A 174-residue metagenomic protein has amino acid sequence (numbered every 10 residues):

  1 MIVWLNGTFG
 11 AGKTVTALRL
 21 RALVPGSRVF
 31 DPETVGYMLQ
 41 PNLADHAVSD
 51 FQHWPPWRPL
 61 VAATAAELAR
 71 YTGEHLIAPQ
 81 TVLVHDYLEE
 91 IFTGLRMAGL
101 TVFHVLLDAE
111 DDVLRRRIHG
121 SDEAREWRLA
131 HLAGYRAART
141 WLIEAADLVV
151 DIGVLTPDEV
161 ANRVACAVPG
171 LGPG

Functional and structural regions predicted by a protein language model:
L5: Hydrophobic anchor at the beta1->P-loop junction of P-loop NTPases
F9: The conserved Walker
G12: Conserved glycine(s) of the Walker
V15-A63: Conserved substrate/cofactor phosphate-moiety recognition/catalytic segment in nucleotide-dependent phosphotransferases
H53-F103: Glycine-rich phosphate-binding loop used to anchor ATP phosphates in small-molecule kinases, encompassing both
R58, A62, P157-V168: Short, amphipathic alpha-helical "lid/cap" segments that border enzyme active or binding sites
R96-I118, V150: Conserved phosphate-donor/acceptor-positioning beta-strand/loop module used by diverse small-molecule
R116, G120-R163, G174: Small-molecule kinase domains that catalyze NTP-dependent phosphoryl transfer to phosphate-bearing small molecules
